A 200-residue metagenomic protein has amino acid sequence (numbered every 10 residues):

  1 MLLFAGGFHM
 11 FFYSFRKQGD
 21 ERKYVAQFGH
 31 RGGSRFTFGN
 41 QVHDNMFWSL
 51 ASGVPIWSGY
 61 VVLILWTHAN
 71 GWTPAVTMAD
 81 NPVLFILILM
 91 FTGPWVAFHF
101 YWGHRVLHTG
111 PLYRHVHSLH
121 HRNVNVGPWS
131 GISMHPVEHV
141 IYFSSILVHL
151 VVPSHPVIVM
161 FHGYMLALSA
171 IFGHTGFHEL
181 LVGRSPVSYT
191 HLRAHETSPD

Functional and structural regions predicted by a protein language model:
M1-W102, V106-L107, H115-S118, N123-S145 (+2 more regions): Non-catalytic, topology-defining segments of multipass membrane proteins
H99, G103-V116, G176-Y189: Juxtamembrane/interfacial segments flanking transmembrane helices
G131-Y189: Hydrophobic transmembrane alpha-helices
T190-T197: Conserved small/polar residues in nucleotide/adenosyl-binding loops
